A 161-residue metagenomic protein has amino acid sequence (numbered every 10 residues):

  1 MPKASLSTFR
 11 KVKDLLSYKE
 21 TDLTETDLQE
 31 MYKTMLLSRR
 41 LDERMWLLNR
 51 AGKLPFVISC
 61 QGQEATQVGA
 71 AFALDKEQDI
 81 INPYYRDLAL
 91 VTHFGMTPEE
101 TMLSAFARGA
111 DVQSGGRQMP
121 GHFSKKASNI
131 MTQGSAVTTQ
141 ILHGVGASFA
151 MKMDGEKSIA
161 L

Functional and structural regions predicted by a protein language model:
M1-T66, F72: Conserved acidic/glycine
R40-E43, L47-L161: Cofactor-binding active-site loop characterized by glycine-rich and histidine/acidic residues
